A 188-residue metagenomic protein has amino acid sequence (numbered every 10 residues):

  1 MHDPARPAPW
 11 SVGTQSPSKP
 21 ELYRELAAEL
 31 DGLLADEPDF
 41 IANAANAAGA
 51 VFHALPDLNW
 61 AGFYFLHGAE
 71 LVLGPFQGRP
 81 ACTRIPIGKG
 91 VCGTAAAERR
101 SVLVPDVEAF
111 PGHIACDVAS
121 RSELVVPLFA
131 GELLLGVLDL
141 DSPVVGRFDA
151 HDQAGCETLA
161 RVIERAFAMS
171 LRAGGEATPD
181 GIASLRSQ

Functional and structural regions predicted by a protein language model:
M1-P75, V162-L171: Intrinsically disordered, low-complexity terminal regulatory regions
E21, P38, P86, G90 (+3 more regions): Residues at secondary-structure transition points
D31, S142-G174: Juxtadomain coupling helices with adjacent low-complexity linkers
L58, L66-C116: Regulatory sensory and allosteric helical modules in signal-transduction proteins and certain transcription factors
W60, V125, V137: Short hydrophobic/aromatic beta-strand element in the GNAT-like acyltransferase core that lines or flanks the acyl-donor
S122-A130: A short, aliphatic-rich beta-strand micro-motif
F129-S142: Sensory-domain boundary capping and coupling elements
G175-I182, R186-Q188: A cross-taxon signal for low-complexity, glycine/charged-rich
